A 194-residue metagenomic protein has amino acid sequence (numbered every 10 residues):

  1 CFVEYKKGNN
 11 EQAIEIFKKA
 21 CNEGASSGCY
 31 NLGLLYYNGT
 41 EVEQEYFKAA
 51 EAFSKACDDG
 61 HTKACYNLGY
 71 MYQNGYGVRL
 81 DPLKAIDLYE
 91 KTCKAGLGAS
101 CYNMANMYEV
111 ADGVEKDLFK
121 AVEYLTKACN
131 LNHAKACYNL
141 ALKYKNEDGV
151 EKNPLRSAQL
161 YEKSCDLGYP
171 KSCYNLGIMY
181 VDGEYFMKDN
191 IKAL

Functional and structural regions predicted by a protein language model:
C1-F2, A13-E15: Periodic aromatic/glycine/histidine/acidic cluster detector with a strong bias toward beta-strand repeat architectures
C1-Y5, C29-N38, N67-N74, C101-V110 (+2 more regions): Hydrophobic face of amphipathic alpha-helices that form TPR/SEL1-like repeat modules and related alpha-solenoid
E4-N9, N22-S26, N38-T40, E45 (+12 more regions): Short helix-capping/linker turns of helical repeat alpha-solenoids
A13, A20, G24, G60 (+7 more regions): Polar, glycosylation-prone regions of secreted, cell-surface, and some intracellular proteins
L32, Y46-F47, D59, L68 (+6 more regions): Intrinsically disordered, low-complexity proline-rich tandem-repeat tracts
